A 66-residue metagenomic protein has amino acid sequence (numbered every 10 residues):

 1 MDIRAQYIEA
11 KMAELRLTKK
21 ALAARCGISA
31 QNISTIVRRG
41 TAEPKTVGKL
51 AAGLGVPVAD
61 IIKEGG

Functional and structural regions predicted by a protein language model:
M1-A21: A short, Lys/Arg-rich alpha-helix, primarily the initiator
E9, S34-T35, G48, I62: Key DNA-contacting residues within the recognition helix of helix-turn-helix
K20, Q31, A59: Key DNA-contact positions within bacterial/archaeal DNA-binding proteins
L22-A23, L50: Short alpha-helical "recognition helix" segments of helix-turn-helix
G27-A42: Recognition helix of helix-turn-helix/homeodomain-like DNA-binding domains that insert into the DNA major groove
R39-A52: Short, basic-rich loop-to-helix N-cap that marks the start of a DNA-contacting helix
G55-G66: Short C-terminal boundary/hinge segments that cap the last helix of small helical domains
